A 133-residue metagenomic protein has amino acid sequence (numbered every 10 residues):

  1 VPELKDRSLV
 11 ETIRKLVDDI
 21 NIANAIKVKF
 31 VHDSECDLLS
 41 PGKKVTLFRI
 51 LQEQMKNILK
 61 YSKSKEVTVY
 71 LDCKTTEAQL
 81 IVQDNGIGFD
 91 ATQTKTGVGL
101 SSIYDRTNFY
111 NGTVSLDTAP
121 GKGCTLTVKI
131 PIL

Functional and structural regions predicted by a protein language model:
V1-R7, S34, S62: Flexible helix-coil linker/loop segments in the cytosolic histidine kinase module, especially at subdomain junctions
K5-I26: Short beta-to-alpha transition helix within the HATPase_c
K29-Q52: Conserved short strand/loop->alpha-helix "switch" segment adjacent to the catalytic nucleotide/phosphoryl-transfer site
M55-S62: Short helix-loop "hinge" at the ATP-lid/N-box region of the Bergerat-fold HATPase_c
E66-T76, Q83: Short beta-strand/loop element within the Bergerat-fold HATPase_c
D72, D117-G123, P131-L133: A short beta-strand-to-loop micro-motif at the C-terminal edge of the catalytic HATPase_c
N85-I87, V98: Conserved post-beta-strand hinge residue in the HATPase_c
T92-T125: ATP phosphate-binding glycine-rich loop and adjacent ATP-lid/helix-beta elements within ATP-binding kinase/ATPase
